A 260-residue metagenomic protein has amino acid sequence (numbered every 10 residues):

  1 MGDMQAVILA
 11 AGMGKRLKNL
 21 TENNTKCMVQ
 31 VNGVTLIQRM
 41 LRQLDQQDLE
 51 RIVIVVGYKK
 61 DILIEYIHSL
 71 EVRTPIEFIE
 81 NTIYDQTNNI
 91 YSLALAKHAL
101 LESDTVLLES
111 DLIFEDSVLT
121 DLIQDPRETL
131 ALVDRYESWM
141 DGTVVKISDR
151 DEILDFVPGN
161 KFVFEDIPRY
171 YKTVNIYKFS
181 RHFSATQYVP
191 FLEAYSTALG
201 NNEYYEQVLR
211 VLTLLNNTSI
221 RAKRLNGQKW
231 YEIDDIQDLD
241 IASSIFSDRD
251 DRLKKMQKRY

Functional and structural regions predicted by a protein language model:
M1-I8, V34-S103: Conserved N-terminal catalytic core of the sugar/cofactor nucleotidyltransferase
M1-T21: N-terminal nucleotide-binding beta1-loop-alpha1 segment
G2-M4, Y170-Y260: Conserved alpha/beta core of the MobA/IspD/sugar-nucleotide pyrophosphorylase nucleotidyltransferase superfamily
R16, R39, I62-E65, L95 (+4 more regions): Phosphate- and divalent-cation-binding pockets in alpha/beta enzyme and binding domains that engage nucleotide-derived
N23-Q38: Short catalytic helix/loop segments, enriched in acidic residues and glycine and frequently bearing histidine
C27, P75-E77, E152, S219-R221: Conserved beta-strand segments of alpha/beta enzyme cores
E71-V144: Conserved beta-loop-beta/alpha segment of the NTase-like Rossmann-fold superfamily that binds/positions NTPs
E115-Y195: Conserved core of the sugar-phosphate nucleotidyltransferase
